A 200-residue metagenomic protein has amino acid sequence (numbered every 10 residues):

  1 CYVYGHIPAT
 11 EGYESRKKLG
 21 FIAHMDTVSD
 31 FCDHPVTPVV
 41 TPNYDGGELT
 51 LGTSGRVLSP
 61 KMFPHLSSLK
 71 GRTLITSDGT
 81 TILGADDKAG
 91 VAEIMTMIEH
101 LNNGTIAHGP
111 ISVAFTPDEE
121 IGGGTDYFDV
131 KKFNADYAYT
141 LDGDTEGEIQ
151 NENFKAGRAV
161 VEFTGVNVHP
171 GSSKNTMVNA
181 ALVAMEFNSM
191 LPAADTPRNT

Functional and structural regions predicted by a protein language model:
C1-D26: A non-catalytic alpha/beta surface segment that caps or lines the substrate-entry region of metallo-dependent hydrolase
H24, H108-G109, H169-P170: Histidine-centered active-site/metal-ligand motif
M25-V28, D144: Short glycine-rich anion-binding loops that position phosphate/pyrophosphate groups of nucleotides and phosphorylated
D30-H34: Cytochrome P450 core scaffold surrounding the K-helix E-X-X-R motif and the conserved "meander" helix-loop region
V36, P42-D45, L49-T50, R56-A85 (+2 more regions): Midchain, well-structured core segments that form catalytic/ion-binding scaffolds
D87-G104: Active-site-proximal alpha-helical scaffold in enzymes
E99-I121: Short helix-loop-beta-strand segments that form the rim/entrance of peptidase-like active sites
